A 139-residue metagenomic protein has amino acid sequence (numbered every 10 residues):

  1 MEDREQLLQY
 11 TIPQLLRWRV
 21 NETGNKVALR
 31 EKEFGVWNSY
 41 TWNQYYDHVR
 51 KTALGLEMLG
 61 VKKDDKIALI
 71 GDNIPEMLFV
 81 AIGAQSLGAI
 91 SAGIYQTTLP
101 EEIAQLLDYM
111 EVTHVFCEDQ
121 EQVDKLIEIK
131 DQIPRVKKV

Functional and structural regions predicted by a protein language model:
M1, K32-G35, M110: Short, histidine-centered active-site or binding-site loop motifs used for metal coordination, general acid-base
M1-L8, N38: Acyl-group handling in specialized metabolite and lipid biosynthesis
L7-A28, D47: A short N-terminal helical cap/helix-turn-helix that marks the beginning of AMP-binding/adenylate-forming
Q9, I70, F116: Active-site-adjacent beta-strand anchor residues
L16, V80, L126: Aromatic/hydrophobic pocket-lining residues that form π-stacking "cages" and hydrophobic walls in ligand
N21, E57, Q85, D108: Short polybasic/polar patches that bind polyanions
N25-I82, L99-A104: Conserved AMP-binding/adenylate-forming core of the ANL superfamily
S86-V139: Structural core segment of the AMP-binding/adenylate-forming
